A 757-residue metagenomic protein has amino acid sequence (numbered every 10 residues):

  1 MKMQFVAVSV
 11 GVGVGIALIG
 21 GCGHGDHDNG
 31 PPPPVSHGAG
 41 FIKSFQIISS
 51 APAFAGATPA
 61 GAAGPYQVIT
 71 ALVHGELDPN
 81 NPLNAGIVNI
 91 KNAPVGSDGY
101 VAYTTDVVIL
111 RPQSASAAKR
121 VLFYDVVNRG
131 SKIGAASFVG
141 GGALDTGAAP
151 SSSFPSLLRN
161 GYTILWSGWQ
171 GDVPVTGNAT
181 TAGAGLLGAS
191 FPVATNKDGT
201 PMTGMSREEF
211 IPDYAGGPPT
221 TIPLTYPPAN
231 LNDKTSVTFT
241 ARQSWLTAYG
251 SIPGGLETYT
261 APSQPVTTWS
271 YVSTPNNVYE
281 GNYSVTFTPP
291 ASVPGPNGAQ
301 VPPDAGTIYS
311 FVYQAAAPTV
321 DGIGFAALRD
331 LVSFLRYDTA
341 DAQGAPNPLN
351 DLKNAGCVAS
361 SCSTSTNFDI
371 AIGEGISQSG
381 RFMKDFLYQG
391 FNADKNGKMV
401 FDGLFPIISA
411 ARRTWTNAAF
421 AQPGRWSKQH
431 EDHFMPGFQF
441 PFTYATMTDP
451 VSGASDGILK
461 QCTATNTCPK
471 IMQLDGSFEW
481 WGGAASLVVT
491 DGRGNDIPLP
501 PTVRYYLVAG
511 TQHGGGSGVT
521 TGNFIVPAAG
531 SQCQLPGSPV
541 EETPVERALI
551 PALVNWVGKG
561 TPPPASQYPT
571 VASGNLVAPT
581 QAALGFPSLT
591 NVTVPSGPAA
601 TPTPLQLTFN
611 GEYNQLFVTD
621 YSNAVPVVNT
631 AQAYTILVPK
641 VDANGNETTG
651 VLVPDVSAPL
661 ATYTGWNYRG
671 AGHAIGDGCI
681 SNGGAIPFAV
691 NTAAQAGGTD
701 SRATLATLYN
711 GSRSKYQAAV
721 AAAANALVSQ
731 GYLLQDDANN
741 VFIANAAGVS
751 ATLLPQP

Functional and structural regions predicted by a protein language model:
M1-V10: Bacterial N-terminal signal peptides that target proteins for export
K2, G15-I16, I87: Generic N-terminal initiation segments characterized by hydrophobic and/or small/turn-forming residues
Q4, D26-N29, E209, S244: Small/flexible residues
Q4, I19, L753-P755: Compositionally biased amphipathic helical and low-complexity segments enriched in hydrophobic
A7, G20-G23, G373: Generic secretory/membrane-interface signal
V12, I16-G38: Bacterial Sec-dependent N-terminal signal peptides
P34-P757: C-terminal His-loop and adjacent cap/lid subdomain of alpha/beta-hydrolase
